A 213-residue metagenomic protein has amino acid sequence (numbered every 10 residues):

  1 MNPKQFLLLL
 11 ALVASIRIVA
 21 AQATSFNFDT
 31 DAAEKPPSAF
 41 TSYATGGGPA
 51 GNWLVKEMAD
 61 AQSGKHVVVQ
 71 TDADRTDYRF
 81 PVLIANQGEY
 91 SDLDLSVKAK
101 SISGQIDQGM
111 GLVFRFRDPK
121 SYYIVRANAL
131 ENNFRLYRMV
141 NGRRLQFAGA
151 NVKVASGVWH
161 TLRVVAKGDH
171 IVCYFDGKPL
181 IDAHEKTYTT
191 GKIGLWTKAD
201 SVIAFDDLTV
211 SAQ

Functional and structural regions predicted by a protein language model:
L8-R17: Bacterial N-terminal signal peptides
A21-G46, D206-D207: Extracellular carbohydrate-recognition regions
T24-N27, T190-Q213: Ligand-recognition surfaces built from glycine- and aromatic
F28, L95-V97, V158-C173: Short tryptophan-centered beta-strand motifs in secreted/extracellular beta-sheet-rich domains of glycan-recognition
A33, Q70-R135: Secretory/extracellular carbohydrate-interaction modules and structurally similar beta-sandwich "look-alikes"
K35-V69, T76-Y78: Extracellular glycan-recognition surfaces and repeat-rich motifs
V140-T161: Short, aromatic/His-centered strand-loop micro-motif at the edge of beta-sheets
N151, Y174-G194: Short, solvent-exposed beta-strand-to-loop segments that form ligand-recognition rims of beta-rich domains
